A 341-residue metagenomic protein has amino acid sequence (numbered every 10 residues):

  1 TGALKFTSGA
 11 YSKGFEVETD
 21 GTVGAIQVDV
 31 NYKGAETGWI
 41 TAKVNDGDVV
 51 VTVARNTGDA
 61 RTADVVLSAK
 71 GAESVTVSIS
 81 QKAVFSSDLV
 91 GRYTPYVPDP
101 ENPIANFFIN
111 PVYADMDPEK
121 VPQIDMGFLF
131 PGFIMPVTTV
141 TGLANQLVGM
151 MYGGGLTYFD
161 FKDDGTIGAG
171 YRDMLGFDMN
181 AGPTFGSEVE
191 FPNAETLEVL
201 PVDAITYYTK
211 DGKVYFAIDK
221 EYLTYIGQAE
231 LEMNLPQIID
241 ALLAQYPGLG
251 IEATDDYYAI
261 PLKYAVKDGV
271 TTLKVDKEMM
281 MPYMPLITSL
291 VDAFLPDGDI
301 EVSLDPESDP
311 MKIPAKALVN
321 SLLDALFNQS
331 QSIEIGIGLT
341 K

Functional and structural regions predicted by a protein language model:
T1-G21, I40, A83: Extracellular ectodomain segments of secreted/surface proteins
S8-G14, A54-V66: Short, solvent-exposed loop/turn segments enriched in Ser/Thr/Gly
G14-V50: Surface-exposed binding patches on compact interaction domains or structured appendages
D59-G71, I205-Y208, L262-Y264: A short beta-strand micro-motif common to beta-rich folds, especially ectodomain repeats
E73-V84: C-terminal edge beta-strand
S86-M126: Tryptophan-anchored aromatic micro-motifs
D99, P103, F128-P306: Contiguous, well-ordered beta-strand patches that form the walls/edges of small beta-barrel/beta-sandwich domains
